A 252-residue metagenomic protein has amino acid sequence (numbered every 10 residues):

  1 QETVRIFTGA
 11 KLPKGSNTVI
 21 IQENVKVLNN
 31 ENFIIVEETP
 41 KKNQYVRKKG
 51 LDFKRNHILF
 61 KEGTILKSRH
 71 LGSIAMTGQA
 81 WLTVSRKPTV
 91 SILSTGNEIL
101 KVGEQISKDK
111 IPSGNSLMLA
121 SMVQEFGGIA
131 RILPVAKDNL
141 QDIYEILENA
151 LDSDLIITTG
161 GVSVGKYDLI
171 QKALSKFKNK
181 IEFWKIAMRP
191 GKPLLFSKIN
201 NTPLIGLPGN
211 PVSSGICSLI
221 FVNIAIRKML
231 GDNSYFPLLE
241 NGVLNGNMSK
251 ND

Functional and structural regions predicted by a protein language model:
E2-I132: Short, glycine/charged-enriched hinge/interface segments at domain edges or termini
A10, N97-E98, G161-Y167, G209: Short glycine-rich anion-binding loops that position phosphate/pyrophosphate groups of nucleotides and phosphorylated
P13, S68, V164-K166, S213: Short glycine-rich, flexible loops that bind phosphorylated cofactors or substrates
N43, L66, V135-I143, M188-P193: Short acidic loop-to-helix transition motifs that present clustered carboxylates
F53, K176-D252: Flexible glycine/proline-rich
T77-A80, I99, M122, F126-I129 (+4 more regions): Change "in soluble alpha/beta enzymes" to "in soluble alpha/beta proteins
T95-N97, V135, M188, G209: Cofactor-binding loop segments of dinucleotide-utilizing enzymes, especially the Rossmann-like FAD- and NAD(P)+-binding
A120-L169, A173-K176: N-terminal small/polar loop signature for handling phosphorylated ligands or for N-terminal nucleophile
